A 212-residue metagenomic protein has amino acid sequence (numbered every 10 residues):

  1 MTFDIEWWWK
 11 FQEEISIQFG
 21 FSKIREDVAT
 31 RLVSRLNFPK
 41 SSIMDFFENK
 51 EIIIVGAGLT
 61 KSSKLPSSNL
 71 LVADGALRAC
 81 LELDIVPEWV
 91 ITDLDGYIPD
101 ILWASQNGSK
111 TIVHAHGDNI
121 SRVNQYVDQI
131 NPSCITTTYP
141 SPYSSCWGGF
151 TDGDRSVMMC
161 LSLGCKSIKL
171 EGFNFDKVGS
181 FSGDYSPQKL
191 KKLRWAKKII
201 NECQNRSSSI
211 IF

Functional and structural regions predicted by a protein language model:
M1-I52, S62-K64, G179-F212: N-terminal donor/sugar-recognition subdomains of glycan-related enzymes, prototypically the membrane-proximal stem
R31, S68-N69, G75-C165: Acidic/Gly/His-enriched mid-domain segments of enzyme catalytic cores or analogous surface patches that mediate
K40-E48, I52-A79, I85-V86: Extended catalytic core of nucleotide-activated donor transferases of GT-like folds
I54-L59, G149-D152, S167-F181, I211: Glycine-rich anion-binding loop/nest that anchors nucleotide
D84, V127, G172, I200-S207: Structural signal for hydrophobic packing residues in well-ordered secondary-structure cores of soluble enzyme domains
K166-S167, N205: Compact recognition or signaling/catalytic modules
